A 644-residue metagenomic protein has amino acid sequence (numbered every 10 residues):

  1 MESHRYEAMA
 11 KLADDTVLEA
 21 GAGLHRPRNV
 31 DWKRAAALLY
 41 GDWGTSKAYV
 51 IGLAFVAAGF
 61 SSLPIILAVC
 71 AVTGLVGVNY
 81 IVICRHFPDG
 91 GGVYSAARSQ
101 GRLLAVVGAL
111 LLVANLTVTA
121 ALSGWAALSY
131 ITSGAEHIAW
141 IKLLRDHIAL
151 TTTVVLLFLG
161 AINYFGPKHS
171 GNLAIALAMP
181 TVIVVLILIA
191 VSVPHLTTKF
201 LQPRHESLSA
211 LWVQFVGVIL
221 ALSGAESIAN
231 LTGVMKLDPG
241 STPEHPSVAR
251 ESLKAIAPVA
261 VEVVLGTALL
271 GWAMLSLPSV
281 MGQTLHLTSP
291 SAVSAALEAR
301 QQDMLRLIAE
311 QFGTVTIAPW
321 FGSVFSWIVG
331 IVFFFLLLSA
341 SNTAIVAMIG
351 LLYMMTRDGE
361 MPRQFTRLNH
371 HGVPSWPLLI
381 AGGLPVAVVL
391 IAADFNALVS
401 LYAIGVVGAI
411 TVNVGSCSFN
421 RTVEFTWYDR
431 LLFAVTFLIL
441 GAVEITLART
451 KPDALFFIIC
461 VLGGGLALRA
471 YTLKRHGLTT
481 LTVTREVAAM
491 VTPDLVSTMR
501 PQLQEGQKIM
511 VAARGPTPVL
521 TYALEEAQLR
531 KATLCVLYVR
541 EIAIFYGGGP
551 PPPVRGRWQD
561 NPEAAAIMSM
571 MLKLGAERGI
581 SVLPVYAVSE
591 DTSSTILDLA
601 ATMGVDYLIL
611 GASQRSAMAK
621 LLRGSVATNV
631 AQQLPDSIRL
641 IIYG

Functional and structural regions predicted by a protein language model:
M1-V50, V78, S95-A97, L211-F215: Membrane-interface "cap" regions at the ends of multi-pass membrane proteins
H25, I175-N230, K236, W272-S276 (+1 more regions): Helix-loop-helix junctions that connect adjacent transmembrane segments in multi-pass membrane transporters
I51-A109, V118-V155, E262-G266: Extracellular loop-to-transmembrane helix junctions
A68-L75, M179-P194, A249-M281: Selective recognition of specific alpha-helical transmembrane segments in multi-pass small-molecule
L103, R145-T153, K236-G266, Y353-L390 (+1 more regions): Loop-to-transmembrane helix boundary motifs in multi-pass membrane proteins
L173, H205, Q364-S375, I410-P452: C-terminal membrane-solvent junction of multi-pass transporters and transport-like membrane proteins
G240-H245, A257-Q311: Extracellular/periplasmic helix-exit of transmembrane alpha-helices
P501-N561, L574-A576, L583-V585: Small/aliphatic-rich secondary-structure junction motif
